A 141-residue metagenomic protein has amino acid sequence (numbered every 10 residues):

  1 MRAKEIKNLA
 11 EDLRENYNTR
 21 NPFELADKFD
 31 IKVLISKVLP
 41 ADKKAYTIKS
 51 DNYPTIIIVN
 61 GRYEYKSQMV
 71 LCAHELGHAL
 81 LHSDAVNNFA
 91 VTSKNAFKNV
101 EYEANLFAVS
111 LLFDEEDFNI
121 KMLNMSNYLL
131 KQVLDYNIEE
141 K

Functional and structural regions predicted by a protein language model:
M1-K141: Active-site hotspot residues in diverse enzymes, especially metal/ion-binding acidic/histidine motifs
